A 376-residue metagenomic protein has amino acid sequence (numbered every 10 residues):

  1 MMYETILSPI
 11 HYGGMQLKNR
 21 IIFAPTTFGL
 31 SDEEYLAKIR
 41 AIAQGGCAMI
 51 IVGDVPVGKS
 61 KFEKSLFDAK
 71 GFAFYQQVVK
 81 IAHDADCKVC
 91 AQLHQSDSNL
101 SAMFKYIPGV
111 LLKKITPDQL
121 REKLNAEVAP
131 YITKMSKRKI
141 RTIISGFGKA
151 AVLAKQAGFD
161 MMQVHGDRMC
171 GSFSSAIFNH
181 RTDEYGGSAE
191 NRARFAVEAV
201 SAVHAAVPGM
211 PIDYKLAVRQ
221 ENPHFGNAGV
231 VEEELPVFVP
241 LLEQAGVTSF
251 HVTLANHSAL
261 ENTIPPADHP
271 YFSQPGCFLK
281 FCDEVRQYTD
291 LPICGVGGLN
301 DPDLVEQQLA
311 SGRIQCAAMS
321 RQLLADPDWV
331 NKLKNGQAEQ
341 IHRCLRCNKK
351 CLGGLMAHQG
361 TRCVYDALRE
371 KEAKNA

Functional and structural regions predicted by a protein language model:
M1-A376: Flavin-dependent oxidoreductase catalytic cores
